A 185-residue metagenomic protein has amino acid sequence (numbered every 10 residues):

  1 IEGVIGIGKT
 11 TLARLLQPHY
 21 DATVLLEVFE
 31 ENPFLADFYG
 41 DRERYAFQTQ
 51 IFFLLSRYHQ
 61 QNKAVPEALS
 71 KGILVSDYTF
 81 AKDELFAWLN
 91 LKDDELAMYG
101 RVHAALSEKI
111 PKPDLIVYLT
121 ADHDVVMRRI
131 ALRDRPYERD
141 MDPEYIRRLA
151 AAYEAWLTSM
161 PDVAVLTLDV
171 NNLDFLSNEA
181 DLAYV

Functional and structural regions predicted by a protein language model:
I1: Hydrophobic anchor at the beta1->P-loop junction of P-loop NTPases
V4: P-loop (Walker A) phosphate-binding loop of NTP-binding proteins
K9: Conserved lysine of the Walker
R14-S56: Conserved substrate/cofactor phosphate-moiety recognition/catalytic segment in nucleotide-dependent phosphotransferases
T23-L25, S76, L115-V117, L166-L168: Hydrophobic/aromatic beta-strand patches that form the interior of the parallel beta-sheet core in alpha/beta enzyme
E27-E30, Y78, N171: A short hydrophobic beta-strand->loop->alpha-helix junction that borders the nucleotide-binding pocket of P-loop NTPases
N62-A68, I73-Y137, A152: ATP-dependent NMP and nucleoside kinases share a basic, alpha-helical "lid"
R128-D140, E144-V185: NTP-dependent small-molecule kinase module
